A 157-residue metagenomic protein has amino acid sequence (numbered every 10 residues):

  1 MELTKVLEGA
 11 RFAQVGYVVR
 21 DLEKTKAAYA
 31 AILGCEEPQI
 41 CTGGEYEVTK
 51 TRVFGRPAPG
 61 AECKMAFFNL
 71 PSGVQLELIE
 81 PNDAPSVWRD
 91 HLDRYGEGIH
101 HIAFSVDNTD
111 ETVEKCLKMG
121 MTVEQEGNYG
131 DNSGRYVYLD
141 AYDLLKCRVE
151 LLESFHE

Functional and structural regions predicted by a protein language model:
M1-V6, E157: Basic/polar N-terminal segments that are highly enriched at the extreme N-terminus, encompassing both cleavable
L7, V18-S72, E111-D140: Core segments of cupin and vicinal oxygen chelate
G9, L145: Catalytic phosphate/metal-binding cores of nucleic-acid and nucleotide-processing enzymes, i.e., regions that mediate
F12-R20, A66-V74, H91-N108: Vicinal oxygen chelate
L76-P81: Ordered, amphipathic secondary-structure segments that act as subunit-interaction surfaces in large macromolecular
D83-P85: Short, surface-exposed beta-strand-loop junctions and turns on beta-sheet-rich folds
W88: Zn2+-dependent peptidoglycan hydrolase active-site motif and core
K146-E153: Acidic, proline/glycine-rich low-complexity IDRs
